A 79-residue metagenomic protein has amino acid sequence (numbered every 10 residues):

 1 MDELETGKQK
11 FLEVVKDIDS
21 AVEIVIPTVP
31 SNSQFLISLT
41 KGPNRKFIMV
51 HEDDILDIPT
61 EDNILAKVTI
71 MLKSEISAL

Functional and structural regions predicted by a protein language model:
M1-I26, L56-L79: Negatively charged, low-complexity tracts enriched in Asp/Glu with abundant Ser/Thr
L12-K46: Amphipathic, interaction-prone secondary-structure segments
N44-T60: Short, charged early-sequence alpha-helical segments and their helix-coil boundaries
